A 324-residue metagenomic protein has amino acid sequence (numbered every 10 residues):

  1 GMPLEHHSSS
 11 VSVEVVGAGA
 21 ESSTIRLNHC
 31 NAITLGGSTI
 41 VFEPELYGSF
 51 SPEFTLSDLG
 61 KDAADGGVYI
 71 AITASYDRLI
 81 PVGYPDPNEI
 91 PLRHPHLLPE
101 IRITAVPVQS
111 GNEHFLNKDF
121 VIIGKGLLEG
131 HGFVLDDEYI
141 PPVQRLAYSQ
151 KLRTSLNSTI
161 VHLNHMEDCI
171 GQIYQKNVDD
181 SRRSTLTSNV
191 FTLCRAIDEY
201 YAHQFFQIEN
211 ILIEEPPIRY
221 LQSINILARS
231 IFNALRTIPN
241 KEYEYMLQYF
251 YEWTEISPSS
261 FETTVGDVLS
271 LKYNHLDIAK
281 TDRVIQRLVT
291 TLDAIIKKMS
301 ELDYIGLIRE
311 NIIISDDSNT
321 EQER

Functional and structural regions predicted by a protein language model:
G1-I40: N-terminal "first-domain core" detector
H29-N31, V68-T73, V121-K125: Ordered hydrophobic segments in well-structured contexts
G37-D58: Hydrophobic-cavity lipid-handling domains and compact docking modules
F42, P81-V82, L135-D137: Short helix/loop capping segments that flank catalytic or ligand/cofactor-binding pockets
P44-Y47, V82-L98: "Short basic amphipathic alpha-helical interaction patches in structured regions
S51-D86: Elongated alpha-helical scaffolds
I90-N225: Mixed-charge (acidic/basic) macromolecular-recognition segments
I211-R324: Extended, amphipathic alpha-helical scaffolds
